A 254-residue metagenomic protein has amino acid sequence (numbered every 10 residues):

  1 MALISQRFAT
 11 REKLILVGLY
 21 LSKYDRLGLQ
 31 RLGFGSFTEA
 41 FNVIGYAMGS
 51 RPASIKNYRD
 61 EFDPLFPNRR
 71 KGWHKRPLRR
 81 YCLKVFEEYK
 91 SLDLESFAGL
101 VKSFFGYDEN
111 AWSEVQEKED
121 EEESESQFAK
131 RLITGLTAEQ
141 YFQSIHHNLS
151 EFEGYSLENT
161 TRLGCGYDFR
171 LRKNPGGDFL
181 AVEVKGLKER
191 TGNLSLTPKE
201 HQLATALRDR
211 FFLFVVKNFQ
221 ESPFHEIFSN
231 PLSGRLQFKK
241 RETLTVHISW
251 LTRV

Functional and structural regions predicted by a protein language model:
L3-L27: Short, Lys/Arg-enriched anionic-surface-contact patches
R26-G45: Short, charged amphipathic recognition helices of the HTH superfamily and cognate SANT/SANTA-like modules
M48-F66: Major-groove recognition helix of helix-turn-helix-like DNA-binding domains
K75-L132: Interdomain/boundary linker segments immediately adjacent to catalytic/signaling cores
E122-S156: Acidic-basic catalytic patches of nuclease active cores, encompassing PD-(D/E)XK and other metal-cofactor nuclease
F142, H146, Y167-L171, L180-K188: Conserved catalytic cores of phosphodiester-cleaving nucleases, focusing on short active-site segments
S156-R172: Beta-rich nucleic-acid/ligand-interaction surfaces
V184-G234: Catalytic cores of nucleic-acid endonucleases
